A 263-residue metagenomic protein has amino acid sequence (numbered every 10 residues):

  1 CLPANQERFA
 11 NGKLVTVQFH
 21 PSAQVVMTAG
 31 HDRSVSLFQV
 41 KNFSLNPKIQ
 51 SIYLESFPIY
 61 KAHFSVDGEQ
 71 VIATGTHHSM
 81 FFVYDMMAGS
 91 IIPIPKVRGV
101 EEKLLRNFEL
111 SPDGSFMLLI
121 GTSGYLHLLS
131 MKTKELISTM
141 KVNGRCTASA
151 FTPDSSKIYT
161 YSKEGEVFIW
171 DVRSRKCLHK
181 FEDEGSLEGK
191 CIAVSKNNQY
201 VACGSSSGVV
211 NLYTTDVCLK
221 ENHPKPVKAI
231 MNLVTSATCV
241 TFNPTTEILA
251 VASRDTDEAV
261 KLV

Functional and structural regions predicted by a protein language model:
C1, M27-I52: Beta-propeller domains
L2-E7, P47-I52, S90-R98, E135-M140 (+2 more regions): A short beta-strand motif characteristic of beta-propeller blades
N5-R33: Beta-strand-rich domains and repeat architectures in extracellular enzymes and scaffolds, especially beta-propellers
E7-K13, I52-I59, R98-L105, M140-C146 (+2 more regions): WD40/WD-repeat beta-propeller blade N-cap
Q18-A23, A62-E69, F108-S115, I120-G121 (+5 more regions): Loop/turn segments within WD40 beta-propeller blades
A29-D32, T74-H77, I120-S123, Y161-E164 (+2 more regions): Conserved strand-to-loop turn within each blade of WD40 beta-propeller repeats
V35-Q39, F81-D85, L126-S130, V167-D171 (+2 more regions): WD40-repeat beta-propellers
K157, K163-V263: Structured C-terminal portions of repeat-based eukaryotic scaffold domains
